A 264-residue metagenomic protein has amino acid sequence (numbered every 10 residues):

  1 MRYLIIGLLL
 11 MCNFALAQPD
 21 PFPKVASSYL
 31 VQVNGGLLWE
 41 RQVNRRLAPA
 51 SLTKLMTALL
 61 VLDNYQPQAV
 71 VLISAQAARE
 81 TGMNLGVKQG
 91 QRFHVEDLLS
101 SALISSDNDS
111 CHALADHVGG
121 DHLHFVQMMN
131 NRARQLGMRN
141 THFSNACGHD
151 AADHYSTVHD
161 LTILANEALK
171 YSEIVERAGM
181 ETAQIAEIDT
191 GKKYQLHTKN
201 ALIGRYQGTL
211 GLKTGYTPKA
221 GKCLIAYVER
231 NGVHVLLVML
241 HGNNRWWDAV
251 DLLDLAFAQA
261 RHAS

Functional and structural regions predicted by a protein language model:
Y3-C12: Sec-dependent N-terminal signal peptides
N13-L52, D63, P67-A69, V126: Beta-lactamase-like hydrolase cores
Q18-S27, N34, V95, D121-S264: Penicillin-recognizing serine hydrolase domain
S27-V33, L38-W39, A50, M56 (+10 more regions): Soluble periplasmic/extracytoplasmic beta-strand elements of cell-envelope proteins
R41-L47, G82-Q89, D97-S101, C111-G120 (+3 more regions): Second-shell loop/turn segments in exported
D63-Q76, E173-M180: Short, well-structured active-site flanking segments
L72-N84, D150-A151, A183-A186: Acidic helix-start/capping segments at beta-turn-to-alpha-helix junctions
T81-H112, Y194-L210: Conserved catalytic neighborhood of penicillin-recognizing serine enzymes
